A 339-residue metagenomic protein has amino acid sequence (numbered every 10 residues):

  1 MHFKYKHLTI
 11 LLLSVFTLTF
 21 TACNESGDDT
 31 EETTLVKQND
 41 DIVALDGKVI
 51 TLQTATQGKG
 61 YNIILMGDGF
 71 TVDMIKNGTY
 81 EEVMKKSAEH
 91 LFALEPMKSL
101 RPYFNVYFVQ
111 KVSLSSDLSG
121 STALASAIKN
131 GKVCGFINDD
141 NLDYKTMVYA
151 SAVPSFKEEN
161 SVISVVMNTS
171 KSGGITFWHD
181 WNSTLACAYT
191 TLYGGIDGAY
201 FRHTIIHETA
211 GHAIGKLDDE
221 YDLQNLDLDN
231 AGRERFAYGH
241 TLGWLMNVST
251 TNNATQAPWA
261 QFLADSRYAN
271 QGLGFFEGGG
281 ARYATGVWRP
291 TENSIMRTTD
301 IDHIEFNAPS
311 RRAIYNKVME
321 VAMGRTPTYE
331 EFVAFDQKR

Functional and structural regions predicted by a protein language model:
M1-I10: Bacterial N-terminal signal peptides that target proteins for export
L18-A22: C-terminal motif of bacterial Sec signal peptides marking the signal peptidase cleavage site
N24-G27: Bacterial signal peptide processing site
E31-E158, M319, T326-R339: Propeptide-to-catalytic entry region of secreted or membrane-anchored zinc metalloproteases
A55-G58, K98-R101, S155-N160, Y268-A269 (+2 more regions): Extracellular/periplasmic catalytic domains that process cell-envelope and extracellular macromolecules
F70, K76-T79, N182-T209: Short pre-active-site segment immediately N-terminal to the catalytic Zn-binding motif
K132-V153, S161-A199: Active-site scaffold of zinc-dependent metalloenzymes
D218-R339: Replace "(M1/M4/M9/M12/WLM)" with "(e.g., M1/M4/M8/M9/M12/M26/WLM)" and add "not limited to" to clarify scope
